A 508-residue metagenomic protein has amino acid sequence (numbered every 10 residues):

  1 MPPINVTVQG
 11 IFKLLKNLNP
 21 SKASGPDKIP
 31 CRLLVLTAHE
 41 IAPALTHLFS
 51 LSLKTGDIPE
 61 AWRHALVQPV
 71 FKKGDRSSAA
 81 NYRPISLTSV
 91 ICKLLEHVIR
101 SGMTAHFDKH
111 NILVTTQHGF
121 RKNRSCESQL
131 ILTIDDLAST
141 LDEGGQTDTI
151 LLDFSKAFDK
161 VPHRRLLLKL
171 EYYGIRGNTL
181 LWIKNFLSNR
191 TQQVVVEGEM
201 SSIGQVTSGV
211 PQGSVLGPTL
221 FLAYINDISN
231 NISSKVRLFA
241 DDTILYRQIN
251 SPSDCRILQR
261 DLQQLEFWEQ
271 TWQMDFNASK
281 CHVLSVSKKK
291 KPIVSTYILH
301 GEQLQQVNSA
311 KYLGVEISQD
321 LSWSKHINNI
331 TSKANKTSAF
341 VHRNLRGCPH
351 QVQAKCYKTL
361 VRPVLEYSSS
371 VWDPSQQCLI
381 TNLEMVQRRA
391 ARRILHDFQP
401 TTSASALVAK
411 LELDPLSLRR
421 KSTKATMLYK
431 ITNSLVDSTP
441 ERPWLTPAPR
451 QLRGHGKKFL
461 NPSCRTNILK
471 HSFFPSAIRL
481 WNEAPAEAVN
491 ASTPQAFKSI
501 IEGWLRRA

Functional and structural regions predicted by a protein language model:
P2-P211, R247: Conserved pre-catalytic core of RNA-dependent polymerases
I4-F49, K54-A61, L141-Q146, E266-N277 (+3 more regions): Short, charged alpha-helical motifs in flexible N/C-terminal segments and linkers
G25, H64-V67, R83, Q117 (+7 more regions): Catalytic palm active-site di-aspartate
K156-Y173, T243-Q270, K288, P374: Catalytic palm subdomain of template-directed nucleic-acid polymerases, centered on the conserved carboxylate motif
R260, D275-S309: Short, conserved micro-motifs composed of acidic
E302-V371: Basic, alpha-helical interaction scaffolds
T446-L480: Low-complexity, glycine/alanine/valine/leucine- and proline-rich hydrophobic stretches
